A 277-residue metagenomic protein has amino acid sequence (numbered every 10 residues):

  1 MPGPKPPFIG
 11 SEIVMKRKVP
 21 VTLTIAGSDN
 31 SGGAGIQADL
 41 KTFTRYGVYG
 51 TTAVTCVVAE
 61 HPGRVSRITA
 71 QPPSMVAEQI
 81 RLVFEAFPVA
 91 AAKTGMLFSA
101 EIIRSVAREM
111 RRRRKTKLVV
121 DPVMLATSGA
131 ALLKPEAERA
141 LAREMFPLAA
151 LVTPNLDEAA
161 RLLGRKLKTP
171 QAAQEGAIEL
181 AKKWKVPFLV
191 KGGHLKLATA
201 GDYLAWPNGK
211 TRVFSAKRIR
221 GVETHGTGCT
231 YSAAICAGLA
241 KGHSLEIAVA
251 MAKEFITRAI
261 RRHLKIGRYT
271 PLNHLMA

Functional and structural regions predicted by a protein language model:
M1-V14: N-terminal amphipathic/basic-hydrophobic helices that include classical n-h-c signal peptides and signal-anchor
K16-T24, K41-S128: Conserved N-terminal subdomain of the carbohydrate kinase-like
V19, R67-A70, E246-A277: Charged C-terminal helix
I25-S31, T211-H225: Short pre-catalytic strand/loop immediately N-terminal to key active-site residues, enriched for Gly-Thr
T42, A160-R161, G221-L245: Short, small-residue alpha-helix embedded
Y46-T51, T211-R212, G238-A252: Phosphate-handling active-site elements
P135-T211: Conserved phosphate/ATP/ADP-binding segment of small-molecule kinases
